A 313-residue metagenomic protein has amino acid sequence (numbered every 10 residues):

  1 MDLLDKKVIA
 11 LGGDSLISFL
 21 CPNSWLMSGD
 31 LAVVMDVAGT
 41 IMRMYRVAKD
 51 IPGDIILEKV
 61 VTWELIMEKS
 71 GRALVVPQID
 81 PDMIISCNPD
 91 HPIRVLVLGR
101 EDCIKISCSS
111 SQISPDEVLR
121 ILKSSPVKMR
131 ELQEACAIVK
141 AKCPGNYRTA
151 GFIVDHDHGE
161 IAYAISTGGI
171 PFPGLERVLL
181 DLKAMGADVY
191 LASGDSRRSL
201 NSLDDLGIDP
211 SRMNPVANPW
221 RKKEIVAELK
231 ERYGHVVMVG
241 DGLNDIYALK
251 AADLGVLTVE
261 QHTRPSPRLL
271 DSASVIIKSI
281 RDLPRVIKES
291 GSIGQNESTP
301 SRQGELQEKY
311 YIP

Functional and structural regions predicted by a protein language model:
M1-N23, I312-P313: N-terminal amphipathic/basic-hydrophobic helices that include classical n-h-c signal peptides and signal-anchor
G12, I17-D205: Alpha-helical substrate-recognition element adjacent to the catalytic core
F172, P219-K223, G242: Structural motif corresponding to alpha-helix initiation and N-cap regions
E176-A184, K223-E231, K250: Surface-exposed amphipathic alpha-helices with a cationic face
V189-R197, Y233-V275: Acidic, Mg2+-coordinating phosphoryl-transfer loop and its flanking beta/alpha structural elements, shared across
G194-V236: Substrate-recognition "cap/lid" segment bordering the active-site pocket of phosphatases
A251-P313: Asp-based, Mg2+/Mn2+-dependent phosphohydrolase catalytic module
